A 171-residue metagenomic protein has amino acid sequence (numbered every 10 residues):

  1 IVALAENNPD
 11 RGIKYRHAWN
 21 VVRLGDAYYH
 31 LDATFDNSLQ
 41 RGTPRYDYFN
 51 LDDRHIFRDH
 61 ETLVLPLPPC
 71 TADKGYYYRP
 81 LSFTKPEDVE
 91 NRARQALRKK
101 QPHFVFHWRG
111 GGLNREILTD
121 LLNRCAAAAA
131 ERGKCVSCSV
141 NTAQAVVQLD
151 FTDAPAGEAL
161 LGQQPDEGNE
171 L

Functional and structural regions predicted by a protein language model:
I1-R54: Hydrophobic/aromatic-rich core segments of domains that either
L51-L171: N-terminal accessory/pre-domain segments preceding catalytic cores
